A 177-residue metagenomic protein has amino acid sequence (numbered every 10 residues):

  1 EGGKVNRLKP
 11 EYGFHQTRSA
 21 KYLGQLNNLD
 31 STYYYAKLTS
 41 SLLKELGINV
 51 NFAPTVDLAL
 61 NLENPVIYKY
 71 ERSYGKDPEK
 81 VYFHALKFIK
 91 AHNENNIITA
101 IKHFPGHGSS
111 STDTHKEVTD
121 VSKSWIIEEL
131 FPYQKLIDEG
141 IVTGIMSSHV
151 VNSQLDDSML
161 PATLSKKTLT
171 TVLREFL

Functional and structural regions predicted by a protein language model:
E1-K80, G108-T119, S148-M159: Enzymes and membrane/adaptor proteins characterized by extended Gly/Ser/Thr/Asp/Glu-rich, aromatic-dotted
F83-L177: Second-shell residues forming the walls of enzyme active-site clefts
